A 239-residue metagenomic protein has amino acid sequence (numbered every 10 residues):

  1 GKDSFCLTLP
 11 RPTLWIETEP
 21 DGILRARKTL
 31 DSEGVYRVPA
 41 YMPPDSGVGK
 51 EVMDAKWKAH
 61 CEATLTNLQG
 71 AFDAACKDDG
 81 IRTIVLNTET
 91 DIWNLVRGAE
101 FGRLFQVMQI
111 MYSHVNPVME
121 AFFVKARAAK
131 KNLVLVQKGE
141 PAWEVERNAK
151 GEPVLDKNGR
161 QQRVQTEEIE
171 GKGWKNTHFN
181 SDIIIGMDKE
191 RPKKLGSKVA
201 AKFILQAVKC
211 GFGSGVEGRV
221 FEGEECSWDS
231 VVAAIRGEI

Functional and structural regions predicted by a protein language model:
G1-T83: Conserved P-loop
W15, N87, V134: Conserved RecA-like P-loop NTPase ATPase core
E19-I23, S46-V48, E89-I92, G139-W143 (+2 more regions): Conserved nucleotide-binding/hydrolysis micro-motifs of P-loop NTPases
R25-A26, L95-R97, V145-R147: A short acidic (Asp/Glu
K28-A55, A71, P192-I239: P-loop/Walker A phosphate-binding loop and immediately adjacent motor/lid segment at beta-alpha junctions
S32-E33, E100-F105, E152-P153: Glycine-rich, phosphate-binding/catalytic loops in enzymes
V48-K130: Phosphate-binding/switch loop-helix module in NTP-utilizing enzymes
V124-S227: Phosphate-binding/switch region of NTP-binding enzymes
